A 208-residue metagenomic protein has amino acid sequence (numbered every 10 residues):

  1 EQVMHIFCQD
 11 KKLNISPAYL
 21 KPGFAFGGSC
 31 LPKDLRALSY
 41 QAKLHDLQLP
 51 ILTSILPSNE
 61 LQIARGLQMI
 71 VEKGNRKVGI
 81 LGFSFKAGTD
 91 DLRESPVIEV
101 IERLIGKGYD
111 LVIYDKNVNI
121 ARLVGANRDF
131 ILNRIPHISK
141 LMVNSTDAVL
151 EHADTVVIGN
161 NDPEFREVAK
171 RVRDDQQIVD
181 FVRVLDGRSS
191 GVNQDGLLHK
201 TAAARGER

Functional and structural regions predicted by a protein language model:
E1-R208: Structural/interface elements that position substrates and couple domains in central-metabolism enzymes
